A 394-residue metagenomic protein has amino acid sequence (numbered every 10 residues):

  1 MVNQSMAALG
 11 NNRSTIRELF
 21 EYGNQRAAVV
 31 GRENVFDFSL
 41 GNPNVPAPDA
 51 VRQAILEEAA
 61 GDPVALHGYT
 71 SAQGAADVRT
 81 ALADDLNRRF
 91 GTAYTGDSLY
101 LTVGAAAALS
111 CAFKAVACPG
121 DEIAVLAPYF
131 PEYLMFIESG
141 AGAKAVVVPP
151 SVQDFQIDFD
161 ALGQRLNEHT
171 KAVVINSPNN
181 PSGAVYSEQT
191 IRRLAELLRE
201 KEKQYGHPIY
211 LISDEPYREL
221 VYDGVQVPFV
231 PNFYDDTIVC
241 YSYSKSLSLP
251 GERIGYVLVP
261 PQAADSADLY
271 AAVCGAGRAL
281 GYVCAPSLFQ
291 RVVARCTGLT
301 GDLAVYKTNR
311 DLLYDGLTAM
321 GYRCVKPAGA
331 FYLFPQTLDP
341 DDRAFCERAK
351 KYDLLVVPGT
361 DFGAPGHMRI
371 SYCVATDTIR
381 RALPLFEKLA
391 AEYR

Functional and structural regions predicted by a protein language model:
V2-G104, C111, C296-L299, E392-R394: N-terminal small-domain helix-loop-helix segment of the aminotransferase-like
V35-D37, C240, R323-A328, T360-D361: Short beta-strand
P63-G206, R218-F233, I238, I379: Conserved core of the PLP fold type I
D84, R88, G163, A344-V357 (+1 more regions): PLP-dependent enzyme catalytic core of the Aspartate aminotransferase-like
D235-K307, A390: Conserved core segment of the aminotransferase class I/II
R278-A285, K307, Y332-Y352, R369-S371 (+1 more regions): Accessory recognition modules or surfaces
S287-A294, Y306-T318, C324-Q336: Conserved glycine-rich beta-strand-loop-beta hairpin in the small C-terminal domain of fold type I
